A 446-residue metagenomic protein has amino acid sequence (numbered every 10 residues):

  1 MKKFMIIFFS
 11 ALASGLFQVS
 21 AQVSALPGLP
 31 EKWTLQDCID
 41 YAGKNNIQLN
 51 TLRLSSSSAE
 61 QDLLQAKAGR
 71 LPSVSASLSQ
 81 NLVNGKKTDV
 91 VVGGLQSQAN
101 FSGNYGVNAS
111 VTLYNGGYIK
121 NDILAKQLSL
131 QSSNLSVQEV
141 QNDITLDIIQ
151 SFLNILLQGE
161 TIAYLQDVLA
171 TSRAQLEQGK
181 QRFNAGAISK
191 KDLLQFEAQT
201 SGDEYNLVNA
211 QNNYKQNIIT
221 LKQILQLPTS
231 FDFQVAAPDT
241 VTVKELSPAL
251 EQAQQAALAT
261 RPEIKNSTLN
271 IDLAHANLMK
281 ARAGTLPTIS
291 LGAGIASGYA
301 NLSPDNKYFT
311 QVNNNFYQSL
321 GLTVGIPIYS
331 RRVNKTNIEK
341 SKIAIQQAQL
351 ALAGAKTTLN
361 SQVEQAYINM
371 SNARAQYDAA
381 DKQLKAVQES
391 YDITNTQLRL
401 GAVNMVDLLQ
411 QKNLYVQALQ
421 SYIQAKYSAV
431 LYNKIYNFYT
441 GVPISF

Functional and structural regions predicted by a protein language model:
K3, Q22-L29, S421-F446: Acidic, low-complexity, intrinsically disordered peripheral segments
I6-G15: Bacterial N-terminal signal peptides
A21-S75, S79, G85, T229 (+2 more regions): Bacterial Sec-pathway N-terminal export signals of envelope proteins
V23-E31, S77-V111, A237-L246, M279 (+2 more regions): Small/polar, glycine/serine/threonine/aspartate-rich low-complexity segments that form flexible
W33, Q61, D143-A256, N369 (+2 more regions): Periplasmic alpha-helical coiled-coil/stalk elements that build and connect Gram-negative outer-membrane
N50-L54, K67, A99, L113-Q141 (+6 more regions): Sec/SRP-type N-terminal targeting helices
G106-N108, F152, Q254, G321-T323 (+1 more regions): Membrane-embedded beta-strand positions in outer-membrane beta-barrel channels/transporters
F183-A187, L398-A402, Y439: A short glycine-centered flexible hinge/capping loop motif at secondary-structure junctions
